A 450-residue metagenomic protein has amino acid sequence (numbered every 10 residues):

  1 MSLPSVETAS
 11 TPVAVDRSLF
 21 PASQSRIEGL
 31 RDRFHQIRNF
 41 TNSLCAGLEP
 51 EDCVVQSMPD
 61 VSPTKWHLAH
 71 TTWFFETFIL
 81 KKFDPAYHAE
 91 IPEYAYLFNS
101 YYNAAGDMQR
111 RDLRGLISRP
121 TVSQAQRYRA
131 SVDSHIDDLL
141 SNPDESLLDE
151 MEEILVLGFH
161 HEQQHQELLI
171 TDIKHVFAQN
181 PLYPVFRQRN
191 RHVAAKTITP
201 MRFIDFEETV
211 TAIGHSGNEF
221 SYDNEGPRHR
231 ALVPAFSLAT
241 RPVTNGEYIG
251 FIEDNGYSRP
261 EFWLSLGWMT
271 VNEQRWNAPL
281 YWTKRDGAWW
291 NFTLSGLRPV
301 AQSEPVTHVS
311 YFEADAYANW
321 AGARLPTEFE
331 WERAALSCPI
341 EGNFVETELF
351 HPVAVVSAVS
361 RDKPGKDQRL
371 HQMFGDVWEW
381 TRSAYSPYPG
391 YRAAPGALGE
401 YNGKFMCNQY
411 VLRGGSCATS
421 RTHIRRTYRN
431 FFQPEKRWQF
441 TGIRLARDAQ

Functional and structural regions predicted by a protein language model:
S2-S62, W66-W73, T77-H135, L139 (+7 more regions): Disulfide-stabilized, aromatic/cysteine-rich ligand-recognition loop
I154, G158, E162-Q164, L168 (+5 more regions): Functional-site microenvironments in short loops/helix caps that host divalent-cation chemistry
